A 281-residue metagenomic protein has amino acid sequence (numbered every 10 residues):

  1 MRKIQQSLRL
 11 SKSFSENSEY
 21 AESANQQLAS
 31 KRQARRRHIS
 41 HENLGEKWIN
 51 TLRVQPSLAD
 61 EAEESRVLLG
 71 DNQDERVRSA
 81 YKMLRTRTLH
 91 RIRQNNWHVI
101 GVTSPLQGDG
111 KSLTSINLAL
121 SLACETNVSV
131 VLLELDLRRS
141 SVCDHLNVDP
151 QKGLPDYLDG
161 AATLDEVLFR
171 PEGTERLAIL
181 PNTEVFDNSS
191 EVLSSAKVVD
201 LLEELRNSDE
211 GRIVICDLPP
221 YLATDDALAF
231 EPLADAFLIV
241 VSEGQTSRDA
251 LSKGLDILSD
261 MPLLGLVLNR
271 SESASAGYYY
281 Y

Functional and structural regions predicted by a protein language model:
M1-Y281: P-loop NTP-binding module
